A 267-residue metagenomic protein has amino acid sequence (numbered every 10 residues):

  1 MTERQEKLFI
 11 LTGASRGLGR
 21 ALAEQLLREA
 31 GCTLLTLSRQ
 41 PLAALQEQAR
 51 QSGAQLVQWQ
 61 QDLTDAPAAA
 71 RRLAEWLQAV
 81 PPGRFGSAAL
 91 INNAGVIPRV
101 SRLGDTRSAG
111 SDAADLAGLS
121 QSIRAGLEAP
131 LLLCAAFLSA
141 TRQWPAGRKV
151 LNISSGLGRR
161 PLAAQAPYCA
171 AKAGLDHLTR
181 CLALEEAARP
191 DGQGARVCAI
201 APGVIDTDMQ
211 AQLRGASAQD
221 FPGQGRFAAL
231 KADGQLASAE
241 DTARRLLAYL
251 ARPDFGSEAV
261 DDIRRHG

Functional and structural regions predicted by a protein language model:
S15-R16: Conserved glycine-rich cofactor-binding loop
A30-L45: Conserved glycine-rich Rossmann-like NAD(P)H-binding loop of the short-chain dehydrogenase/reductase
A49-P67: Rossmann-fold cofactor-recognition segment
N93-S101: Conserved NAD(P)H cofactor-binding loop of Rossmann-fold oxidoreductase domains
V96, R107-L131, L175: Catalytic Tyr-X3-Lys loop
C134, A171: Active-site helix of classical SDR
S155: Residue(s) in the substrate-gating loop at a strand-loop-helix junction that position the organic substrate next
A195, A199, T207, G215-G267: C-terminal helical subdomain
